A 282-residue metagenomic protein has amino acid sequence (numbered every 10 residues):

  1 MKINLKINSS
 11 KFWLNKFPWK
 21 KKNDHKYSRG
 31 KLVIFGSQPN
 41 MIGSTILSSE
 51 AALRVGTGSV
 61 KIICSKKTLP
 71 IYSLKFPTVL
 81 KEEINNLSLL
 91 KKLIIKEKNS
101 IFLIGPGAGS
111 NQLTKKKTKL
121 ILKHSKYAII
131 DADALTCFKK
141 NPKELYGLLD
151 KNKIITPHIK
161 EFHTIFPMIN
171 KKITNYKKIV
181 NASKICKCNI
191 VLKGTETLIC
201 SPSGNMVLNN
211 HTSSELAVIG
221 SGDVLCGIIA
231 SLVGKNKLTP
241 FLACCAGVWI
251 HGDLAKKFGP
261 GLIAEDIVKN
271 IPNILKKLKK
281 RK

Functional and structural regions predicted by a protein language model:
M1-Y127, T136-N152, I159, H163-K282: Small-residue (G/A/S/T)-rich helix-start motifs and N-terminal tracts that mark the onset
